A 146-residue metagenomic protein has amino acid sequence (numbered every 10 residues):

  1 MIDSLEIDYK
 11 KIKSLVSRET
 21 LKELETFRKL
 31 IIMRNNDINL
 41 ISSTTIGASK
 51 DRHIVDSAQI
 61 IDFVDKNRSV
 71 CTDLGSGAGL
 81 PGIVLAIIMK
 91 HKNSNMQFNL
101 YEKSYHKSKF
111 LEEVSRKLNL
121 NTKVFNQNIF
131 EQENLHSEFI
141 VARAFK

Functional and structural regions predicted by a protein language model:
I2-N67, H106-K109, E113-L120: Class I SAM-dependent transferase core
A58-S137, V141-A142: Conserved SAM/SAH cofactor-binding pocket of Class I
F145-K146: Short beta->alpha connector loops
